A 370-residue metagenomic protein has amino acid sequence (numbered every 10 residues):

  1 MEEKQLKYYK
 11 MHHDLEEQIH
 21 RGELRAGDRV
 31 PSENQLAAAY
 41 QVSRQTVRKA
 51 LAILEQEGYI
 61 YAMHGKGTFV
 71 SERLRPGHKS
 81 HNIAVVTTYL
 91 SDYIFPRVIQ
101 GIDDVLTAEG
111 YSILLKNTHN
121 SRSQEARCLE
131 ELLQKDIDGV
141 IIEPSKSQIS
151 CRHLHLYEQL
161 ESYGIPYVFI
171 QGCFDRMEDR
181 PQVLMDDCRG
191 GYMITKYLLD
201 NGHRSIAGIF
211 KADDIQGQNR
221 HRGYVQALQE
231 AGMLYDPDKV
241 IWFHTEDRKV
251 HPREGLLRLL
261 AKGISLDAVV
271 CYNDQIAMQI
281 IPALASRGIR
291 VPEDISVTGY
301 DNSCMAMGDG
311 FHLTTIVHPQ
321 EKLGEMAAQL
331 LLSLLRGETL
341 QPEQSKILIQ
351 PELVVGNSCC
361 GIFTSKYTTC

Functional and structural regions predicted by a protein language model:
M1-Q41, A52, Q100, R122 (+2 more regions): Extreme N-terminal segment that seeds HTH/winged-HTH DNA-binding domains in transcriptional regulators
E3, H13-E17, Q35, S71-M193 (+1 more regions): Alpha-helical recognition/docking segments in bacterial nutrient-uptake and carbohydrate-utilization systems
D14, R253-C370: Flexible loop/turn connectors
L24-D28, E57-G65, F69-R73: Beta-hairpin "wing" of winged helix-turn-helix
Y93-A108, G190-M193, Q216-L234, H251 (+3 more regions): Short, solvent-exposed amphipathic alpha-helices that sit in or adjacent to ligand/effector-binding or catalytic
T107-N117, G208, V225-K249: Short beta-strand elements in bilobed, periplasmic/extracellular small-molecule ligand-binding domains
E178-G208, Q226, K249-R258, A277 (+1 more regions): Hydrophobic alpha-helical segments within soluble ligand-binding/sensing domains
Y192-M233, E343-S358: An alpha-beta-alpha
